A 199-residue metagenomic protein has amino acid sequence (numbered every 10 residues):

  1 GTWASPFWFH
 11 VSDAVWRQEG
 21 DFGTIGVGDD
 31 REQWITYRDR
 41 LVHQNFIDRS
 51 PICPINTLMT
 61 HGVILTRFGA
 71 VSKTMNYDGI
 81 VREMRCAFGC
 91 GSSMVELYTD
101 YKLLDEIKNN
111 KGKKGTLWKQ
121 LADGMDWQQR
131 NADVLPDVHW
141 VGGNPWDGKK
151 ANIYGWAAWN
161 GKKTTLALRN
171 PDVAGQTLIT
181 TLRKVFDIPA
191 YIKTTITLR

Functional and structural regions predicted by a protein language model:
G1-R199: Active-site-proximal substrate-binding groove within the catalytic cores of carbohydrate-active enzymes
